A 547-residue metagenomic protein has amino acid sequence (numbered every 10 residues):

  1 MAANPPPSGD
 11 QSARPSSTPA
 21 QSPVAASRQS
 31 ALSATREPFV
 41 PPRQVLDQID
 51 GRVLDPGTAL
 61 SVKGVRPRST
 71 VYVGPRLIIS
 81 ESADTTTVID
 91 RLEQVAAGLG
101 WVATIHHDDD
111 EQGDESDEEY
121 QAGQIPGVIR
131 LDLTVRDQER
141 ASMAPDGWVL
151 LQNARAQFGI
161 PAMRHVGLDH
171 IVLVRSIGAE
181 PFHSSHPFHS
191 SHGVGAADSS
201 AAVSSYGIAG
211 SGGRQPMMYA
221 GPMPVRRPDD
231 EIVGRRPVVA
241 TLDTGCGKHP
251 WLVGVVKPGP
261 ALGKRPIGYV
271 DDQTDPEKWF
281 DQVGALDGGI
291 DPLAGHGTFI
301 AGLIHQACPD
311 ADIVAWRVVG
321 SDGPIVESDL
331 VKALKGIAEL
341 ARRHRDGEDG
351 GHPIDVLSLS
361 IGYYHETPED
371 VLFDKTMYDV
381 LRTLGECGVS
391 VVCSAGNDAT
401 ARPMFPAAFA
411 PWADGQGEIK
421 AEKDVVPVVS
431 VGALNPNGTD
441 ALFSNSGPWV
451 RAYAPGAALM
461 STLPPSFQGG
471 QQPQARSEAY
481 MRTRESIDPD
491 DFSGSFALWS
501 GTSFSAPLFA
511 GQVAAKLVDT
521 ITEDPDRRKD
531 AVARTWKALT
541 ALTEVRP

Functional and structural regions predicted by a protein language model:
M1-R43: Intrinsically disordered, low-structural-confidence terminal and linker regions
A2-A3, V319-K420, D491-P507, T543: Substrate-binding/access-modulating region of protease and related hydrolase catalytic domains
A3-N4, D55-V73, L77-Q215, E418-E422 (+2 more regions): Autoinhibitory propeptides
A162-R164, R236-P237, P309-D312, H352-V356 (+2 more regions): Loop/turn elements at helix/coil->beta-strand transitions in domains of secreted/extracellular proteins
I171, G245-G247, G362-Y364, S390 (+3 more regions): Catalytic metal-binding/acid-base residues of hydrolase active sites
G207-D312, K332, E339-P353, S360 (+2 more regions): Active-site core segment of subtilase-fold serine proteases
D243, I267-T274, A410-V518: Extracellular S/T/G-rich loop segment that most often corresponds to the catalytic His/Ser-adjacent loop
R345-G362, D424-V428, V518-P547: C-terminal subdomain of the subtilisin-like protease fold in secreted/lumenal serine endopeptidases
